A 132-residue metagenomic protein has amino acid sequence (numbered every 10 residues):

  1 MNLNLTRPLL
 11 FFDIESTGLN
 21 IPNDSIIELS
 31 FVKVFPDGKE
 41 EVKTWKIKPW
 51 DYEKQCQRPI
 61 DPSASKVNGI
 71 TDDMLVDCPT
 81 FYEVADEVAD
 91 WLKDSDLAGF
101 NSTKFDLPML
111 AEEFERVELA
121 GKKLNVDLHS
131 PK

Functional and structural regions predicted by a protein language model:
M1-L128: Conserved non-catalytic scaffold segment of RNase H-like nuclease domains
K132: A contiguous binding-surface segment within folded domains or other stable secondary-structure elements
